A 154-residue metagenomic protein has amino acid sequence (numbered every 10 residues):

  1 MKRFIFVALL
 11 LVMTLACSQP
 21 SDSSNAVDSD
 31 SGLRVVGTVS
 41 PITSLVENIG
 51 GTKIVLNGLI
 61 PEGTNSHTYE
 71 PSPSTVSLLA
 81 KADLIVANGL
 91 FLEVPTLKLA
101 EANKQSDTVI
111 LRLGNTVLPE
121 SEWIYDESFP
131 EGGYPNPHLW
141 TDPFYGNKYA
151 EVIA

Functional and structural regions predicted by a protein language model:
K2-L10: Sec-dependent signal peptide recognition, specifically the positively charged N-region followed immediately by
C17-A154: Extracytoplasmic metal-acquisition and chelation regions
